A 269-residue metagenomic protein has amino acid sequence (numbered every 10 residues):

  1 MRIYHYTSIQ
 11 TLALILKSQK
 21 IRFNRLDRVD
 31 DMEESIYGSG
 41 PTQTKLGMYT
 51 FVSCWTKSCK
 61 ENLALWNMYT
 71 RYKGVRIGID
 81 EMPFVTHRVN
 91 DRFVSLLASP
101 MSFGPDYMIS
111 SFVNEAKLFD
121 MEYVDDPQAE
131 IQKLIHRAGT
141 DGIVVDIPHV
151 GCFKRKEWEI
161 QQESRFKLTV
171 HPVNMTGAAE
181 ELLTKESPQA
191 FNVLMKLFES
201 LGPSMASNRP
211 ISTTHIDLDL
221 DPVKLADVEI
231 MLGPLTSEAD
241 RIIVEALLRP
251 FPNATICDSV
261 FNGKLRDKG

Functional and structural regions predicted by a protein language model:
M1-G269: Catalytic-core loop-and-flanking beta/alpha module that positions acidic residues for ribose/phosphate chemistry
